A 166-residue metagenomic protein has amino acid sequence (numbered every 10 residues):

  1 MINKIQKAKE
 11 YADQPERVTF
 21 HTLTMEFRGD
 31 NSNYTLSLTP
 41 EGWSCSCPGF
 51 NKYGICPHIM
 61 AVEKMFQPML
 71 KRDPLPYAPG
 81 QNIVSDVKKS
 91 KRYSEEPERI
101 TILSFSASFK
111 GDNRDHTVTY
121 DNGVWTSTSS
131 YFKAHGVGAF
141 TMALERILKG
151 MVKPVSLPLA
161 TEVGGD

Functional and structural regions predicted by a protein language model:
M1-D166: Long, low-complexity, compositionally biased intrinsically disordered regions
